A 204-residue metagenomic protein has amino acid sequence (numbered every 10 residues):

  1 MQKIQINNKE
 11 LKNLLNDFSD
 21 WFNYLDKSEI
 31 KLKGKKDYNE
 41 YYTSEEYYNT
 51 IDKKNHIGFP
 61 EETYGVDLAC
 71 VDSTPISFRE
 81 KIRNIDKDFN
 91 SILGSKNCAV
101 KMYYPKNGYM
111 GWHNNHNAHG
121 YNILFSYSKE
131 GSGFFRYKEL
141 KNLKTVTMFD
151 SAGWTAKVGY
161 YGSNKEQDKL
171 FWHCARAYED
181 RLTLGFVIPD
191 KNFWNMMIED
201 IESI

Functional and structural regions predicted by a protein language model:
M1-L93: Non-heme Fe(II)/2-oxoglutarate
M1-Q2, L143-M148, E202-I204: Fe(II)/2-oxoglutarate
K3, C98, R181: A residue-level signal for beta-strand positions that form part of recognition/binding surfaces within mature
E10, A118, G131, D190-N192: Residues that cap or initiate secondary-structure elements
R83, N90-I92, F135-Y137, N195-I198: Short, charged, solvent-exposed linker or helix-capping segments at domain edges/interfaces that act as flexible hinges
G94-K169: Catalytic core of non-heme Fe(II) oxygenases with the double-stranded beta-helix
K165-T183: Ligand-binding loop in jelly-roll beta-barrel domains
Y178-I204: Long, compositionally biased interface segments
